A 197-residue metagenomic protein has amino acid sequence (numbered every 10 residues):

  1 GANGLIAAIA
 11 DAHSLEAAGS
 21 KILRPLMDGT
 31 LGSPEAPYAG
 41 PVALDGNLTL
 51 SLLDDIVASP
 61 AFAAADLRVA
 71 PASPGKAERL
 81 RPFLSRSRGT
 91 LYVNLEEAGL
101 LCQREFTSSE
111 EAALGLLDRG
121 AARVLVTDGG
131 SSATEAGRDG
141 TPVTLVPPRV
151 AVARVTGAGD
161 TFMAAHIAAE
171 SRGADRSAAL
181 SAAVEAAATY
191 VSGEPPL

Functional and structural regions predicted by a protein language model:
G1-P142: Ribokinase/PfkB-type carbohydrate-kinase core domain
K76-A77, R81-P82, S109-L197: Conserved phosphate-binding/catalytic region of the ribokinase-like
